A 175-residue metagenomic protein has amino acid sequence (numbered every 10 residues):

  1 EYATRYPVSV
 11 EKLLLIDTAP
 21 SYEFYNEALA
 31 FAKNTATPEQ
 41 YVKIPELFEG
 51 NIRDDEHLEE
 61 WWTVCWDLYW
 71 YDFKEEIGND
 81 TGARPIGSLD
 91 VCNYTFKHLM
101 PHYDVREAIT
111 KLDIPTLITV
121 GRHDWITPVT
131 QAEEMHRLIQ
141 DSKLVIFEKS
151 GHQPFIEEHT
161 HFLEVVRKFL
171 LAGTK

Functional and structural regions predicted by a protein language model:
E1-E27: Conserved hydrolase catalytic core segment
L14, L117-T119, V145: Conserved hydrophobic packing residues within short motifs/helices of P-loop NTPase cores of ABC-family ATPases
F24-L29, I77, E157-H159: Short aromatic-enriched loop/helix-cap "lid" or pocket-rim segments at secondary-structure transitions that line
A36-E107, I114: Alpha/beta-hydrolase
L112, I118-V120, D124: Short beta-strand/loop motif that positions the catalytic acidic residue of the alpha/beta-hydrolase fold
W125-Q131: Conserved alpha/beta-hydrolase "acid-adjacent" motif
E133-S142: Active-site-adjacent alpha-helix of alpha/beta-hydrolase-fold enzymes
S142-K175: Catalytic active-site module of serine/aspartate enzymes centered on a nucleophile-bearing elbow/loop
